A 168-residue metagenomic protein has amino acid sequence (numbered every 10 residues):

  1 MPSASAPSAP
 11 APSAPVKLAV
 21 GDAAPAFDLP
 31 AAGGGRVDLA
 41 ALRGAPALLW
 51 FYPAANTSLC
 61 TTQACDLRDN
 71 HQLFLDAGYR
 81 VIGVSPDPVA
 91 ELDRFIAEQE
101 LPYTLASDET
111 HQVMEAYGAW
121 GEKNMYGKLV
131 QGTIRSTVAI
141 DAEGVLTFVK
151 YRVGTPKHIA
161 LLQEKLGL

Functional and structural regions predicted by a protein language model:
M1-L168: Chalcogenol-based redox active-site neighborhoods
